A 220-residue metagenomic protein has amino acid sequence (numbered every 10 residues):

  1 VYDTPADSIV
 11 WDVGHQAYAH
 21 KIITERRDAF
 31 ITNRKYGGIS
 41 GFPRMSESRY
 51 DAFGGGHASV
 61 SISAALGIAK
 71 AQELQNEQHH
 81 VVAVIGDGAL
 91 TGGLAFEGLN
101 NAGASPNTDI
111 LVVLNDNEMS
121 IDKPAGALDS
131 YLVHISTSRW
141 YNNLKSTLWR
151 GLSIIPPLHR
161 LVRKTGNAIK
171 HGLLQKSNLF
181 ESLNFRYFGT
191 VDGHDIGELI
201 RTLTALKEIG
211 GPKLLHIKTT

Functional and structural regions predicted by a protein language model:
V1-S105: Cofactor-binding active-site loop characterized by glycine-rich and histidine/acidic residues
V10-V13, V84-I85, L111-N115, H216-T220: Short beta-strand segments
Y36-S40, I110-V113, S138-N142, K218: Short, surface-exposed, polar/charged, turn-prone segments marking secondary-structure boundaries
S40, Y50, L99, P106-V113 (+2 more regions): Generic, low-specificity signal for short hydrophobic/alpha-helical stretches with a mild N-terminal bias, encompassing
I62-A69, L99-N100, L111, S177 (+3 more regions): Predominant activation on well-ordered alpha-helical scaffold segments within soluble catalytic domains
H80, D109, P212: Alpha/beta-hydrolase fold active-site loops
G92-N115, D129-S136: A short alpha/beta connector and helix-capping loop motif
N117-T220: Long, well-ordered, tryptophan-enriched scaffold segments
